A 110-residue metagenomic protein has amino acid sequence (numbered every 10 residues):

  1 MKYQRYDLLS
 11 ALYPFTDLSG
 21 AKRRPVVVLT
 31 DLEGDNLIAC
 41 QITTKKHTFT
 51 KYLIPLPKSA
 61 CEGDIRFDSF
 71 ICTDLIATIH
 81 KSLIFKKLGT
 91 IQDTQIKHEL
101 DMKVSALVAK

Functional and structural regions predicted by a protein language model:
R5-Y6: Loop/turn positions that initiate beta-strands
P14-L18: Short, charged beta-turn/beta-strand-edge "cap" motif at the junction between a beta-strand and an adjacent loop
S19-K22, V28-A60: Compact nucleic-acid interaction/catalytic patches
C61-K110: C-terminal terminal-subdomain/extension
